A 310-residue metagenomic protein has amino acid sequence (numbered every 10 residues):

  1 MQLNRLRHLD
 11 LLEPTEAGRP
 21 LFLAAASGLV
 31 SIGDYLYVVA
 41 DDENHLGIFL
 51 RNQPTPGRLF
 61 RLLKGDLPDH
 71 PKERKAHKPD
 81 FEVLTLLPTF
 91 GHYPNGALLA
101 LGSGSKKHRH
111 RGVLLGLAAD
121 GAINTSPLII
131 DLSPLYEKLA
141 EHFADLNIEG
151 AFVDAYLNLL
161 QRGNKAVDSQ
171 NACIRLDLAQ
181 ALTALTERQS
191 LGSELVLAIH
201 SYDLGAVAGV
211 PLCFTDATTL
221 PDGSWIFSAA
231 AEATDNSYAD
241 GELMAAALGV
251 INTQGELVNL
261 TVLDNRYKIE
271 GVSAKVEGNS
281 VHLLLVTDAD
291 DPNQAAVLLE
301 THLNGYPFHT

Functional and structural regions predicted by a protein language model:
M1-T310: Sequence/structural signature of beta-propeller domains
